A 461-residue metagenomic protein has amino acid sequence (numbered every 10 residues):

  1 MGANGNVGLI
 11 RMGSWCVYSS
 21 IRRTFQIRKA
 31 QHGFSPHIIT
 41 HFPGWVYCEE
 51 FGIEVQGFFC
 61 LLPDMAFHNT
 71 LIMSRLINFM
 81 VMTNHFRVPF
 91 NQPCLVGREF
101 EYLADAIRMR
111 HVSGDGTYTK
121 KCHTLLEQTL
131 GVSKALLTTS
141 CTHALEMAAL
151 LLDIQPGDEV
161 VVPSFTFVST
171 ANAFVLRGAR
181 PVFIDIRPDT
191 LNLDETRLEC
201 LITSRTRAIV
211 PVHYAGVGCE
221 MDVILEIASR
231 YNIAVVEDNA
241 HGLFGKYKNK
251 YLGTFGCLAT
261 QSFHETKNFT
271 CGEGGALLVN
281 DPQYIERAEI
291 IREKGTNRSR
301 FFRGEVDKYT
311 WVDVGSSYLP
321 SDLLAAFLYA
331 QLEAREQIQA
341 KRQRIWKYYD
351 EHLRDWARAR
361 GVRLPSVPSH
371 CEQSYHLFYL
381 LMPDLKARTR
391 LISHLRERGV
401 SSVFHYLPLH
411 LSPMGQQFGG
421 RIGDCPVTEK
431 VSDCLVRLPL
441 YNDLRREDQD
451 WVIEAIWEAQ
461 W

Functional and structural regions predicted by a protein language model:
G5-V7, V17, G33, I38 (+2 more regions): Short hydrophobic alpha-helical segments enriched in small aliphatic residues
Q56, S74-S113, T310-V312, P439: N-terminal "arm"/small-domain region of PLP-dependent enzymes with the aminotransferase-like
N78-F79, T119-T124, T129-A135, T196 (+7 more regions): PLP-dependent aminotransferase class I/II
D115-E159, A173-R177, F183-I184, K250: Phosphate-binding glycine-rich loop
L150-N239, K246: PLP-dependent aminotransferase-like
E237-C271, R300-F302, D307-V312: Conserved active-site segment immediately N-terminal to the catalytic lysine that forms the internal aldimine
Q261-S262, G275-N280, Y329: Short beta-strand-to-turn element immediately C-terminal to the catalytic PLP-Schiff-base lysine in fold type I
